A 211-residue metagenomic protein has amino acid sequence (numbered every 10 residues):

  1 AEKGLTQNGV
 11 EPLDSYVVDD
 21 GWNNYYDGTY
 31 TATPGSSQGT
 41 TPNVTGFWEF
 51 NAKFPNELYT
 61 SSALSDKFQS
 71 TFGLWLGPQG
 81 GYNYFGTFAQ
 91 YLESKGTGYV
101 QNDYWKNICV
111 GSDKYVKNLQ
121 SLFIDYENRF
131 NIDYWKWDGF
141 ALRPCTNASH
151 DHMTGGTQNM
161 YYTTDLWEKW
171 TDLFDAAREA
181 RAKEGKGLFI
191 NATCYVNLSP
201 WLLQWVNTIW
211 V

Functional and structural regions predicted by a protein language model:
A1-G9: Carbohydrate-recognition beta-sandwich/jelly-roll modules in extracellular/periplasmic carbohydrate-active proteins
V10-V211: Aromatic- and carboxylate-enriched substrate-binding clefts and catalytic-loop regions of carbohydrate-active enzymes
